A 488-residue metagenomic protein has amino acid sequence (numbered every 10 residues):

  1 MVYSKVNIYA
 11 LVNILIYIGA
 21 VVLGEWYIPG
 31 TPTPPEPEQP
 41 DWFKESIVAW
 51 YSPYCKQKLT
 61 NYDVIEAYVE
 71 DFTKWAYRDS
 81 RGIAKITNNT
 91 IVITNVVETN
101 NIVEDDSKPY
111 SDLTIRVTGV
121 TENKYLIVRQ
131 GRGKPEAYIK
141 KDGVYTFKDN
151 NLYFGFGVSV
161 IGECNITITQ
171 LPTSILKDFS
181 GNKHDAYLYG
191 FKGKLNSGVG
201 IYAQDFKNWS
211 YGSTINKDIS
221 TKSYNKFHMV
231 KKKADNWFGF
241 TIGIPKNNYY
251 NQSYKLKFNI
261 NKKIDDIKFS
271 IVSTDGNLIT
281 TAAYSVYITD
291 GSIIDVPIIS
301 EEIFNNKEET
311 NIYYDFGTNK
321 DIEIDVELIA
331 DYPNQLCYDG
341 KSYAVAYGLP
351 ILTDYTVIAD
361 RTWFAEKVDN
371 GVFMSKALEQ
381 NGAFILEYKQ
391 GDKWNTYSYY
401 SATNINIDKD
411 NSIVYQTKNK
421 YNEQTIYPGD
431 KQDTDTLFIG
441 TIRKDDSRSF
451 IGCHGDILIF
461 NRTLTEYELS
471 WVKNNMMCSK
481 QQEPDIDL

Functional and structural regions predicted by a protein language model:
V2-S4, I8-A10, I14-N89, C164-D235 (+9 more regions): Extracytoplasmic low-complexity segments
S107-T121, F156, I242-D265: A short beta-strand element within beta-rich, extracytoplasmic domains of secreted/secretory-pathway proteins
L113-V117, Q252-F258, Y347-E366, G382-L386 (+1 more regions): A carbohydrate-recognition surface predominantly in extracellular/luminal proteins
T146-N165, D295-D321, K418, D433-K444: Extracellular beta-strand ligand-recognition surfaces/modules
T280-A283, N395-S412: Short, aromatic/His-centered strand-loop micro-motif at the edge of beta-sheets
N370-Y397: Glycan-recognition/cleft segments
N406-G429: Carbohydrate-binding surfaces in secreted/extracellular proteins
T425-G455: Extracellular glycan-interaction patches encoded by glycine-rich segments
